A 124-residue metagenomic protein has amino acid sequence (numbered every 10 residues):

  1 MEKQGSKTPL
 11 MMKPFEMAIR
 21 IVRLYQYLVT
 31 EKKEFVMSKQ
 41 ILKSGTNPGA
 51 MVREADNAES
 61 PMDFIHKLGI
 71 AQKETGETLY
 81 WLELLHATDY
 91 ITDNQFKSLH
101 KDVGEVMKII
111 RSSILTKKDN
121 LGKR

Functional and structural regions predicted by a protein language model:
M1-A50, E54-R124: Short, C-terminally biased terminal segments at protein or domain edges
